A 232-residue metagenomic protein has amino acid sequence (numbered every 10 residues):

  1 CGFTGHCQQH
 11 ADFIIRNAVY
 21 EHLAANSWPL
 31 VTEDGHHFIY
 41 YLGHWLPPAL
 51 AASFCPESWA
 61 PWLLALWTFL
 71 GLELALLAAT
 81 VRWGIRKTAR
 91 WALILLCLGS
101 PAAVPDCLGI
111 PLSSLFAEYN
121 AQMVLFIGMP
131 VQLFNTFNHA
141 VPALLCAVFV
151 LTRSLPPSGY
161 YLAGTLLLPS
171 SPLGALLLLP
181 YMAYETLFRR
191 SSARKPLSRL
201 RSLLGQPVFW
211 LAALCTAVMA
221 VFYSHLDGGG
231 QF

Functional and structural regions predicted by a protein language model:
G2-L144: Active-site lumenal/periplasmic loops and adjacent helix-entry segments of GT-C-fold, multi-pass membrane
T4-F13, Y20-H22, H37, S100-L115 (+3 more regions): Transmembrane catalytic cores of multi-pass membrane glycosyltransferases and polysaccharide-assembly enzymes
P48, A52, L76-L77, A143-L155 (+1 more regions): Hydrophobic transmembrane alpha-helices
R86-K87, S154-S158: Membrane-helix interface "capping/anchor" motifs
R90-G99, Y160-T165, A212-A213: Central hydrophobic cores of alpha-helical transmembrane segments in multi-pass integral membrane proteins
A147-F149, P157-L179: Membrane-interface alpha helices of multi-pass inner-membrane proteins
